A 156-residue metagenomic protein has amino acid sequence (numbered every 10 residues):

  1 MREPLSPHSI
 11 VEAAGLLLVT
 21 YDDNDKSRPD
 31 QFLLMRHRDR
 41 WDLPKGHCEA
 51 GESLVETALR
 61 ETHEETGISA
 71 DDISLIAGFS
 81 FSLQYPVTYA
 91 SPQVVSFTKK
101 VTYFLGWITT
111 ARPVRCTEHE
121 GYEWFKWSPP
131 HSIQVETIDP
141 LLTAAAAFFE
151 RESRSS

Functional and structural regions predicted by a protein language model:
M1-N24, Q93-V94: Acidic, metal-coordinating catalytic segment for phosphate/diphosphate chemistry, firing primarily on the Nudix
S6, H47-C48: Short, surface-exposed loop/turn motifs that are enriched in glycine and acidic residues and include a nearby proline
V11-A13, R38, S96-V101: Short connector loops at helix/strand junctions that flank enzyme active sites, especially segments positioning acidic
G15, Q31, G121: Conserved beta-strand and immediately adjacent loop positions that scaffold enzyme active sites
L33-R36: Short, acidic/hydrophobic/Gly-rich beta-strand patch recurrent on exposed beta strands that often constitutes part
D42-G46: A short gly/proline-enriched turn/hairpin at secondary-structure junctions
C48-P140: Unchanged
S132-S156: Charged phosphate-binding loop/patch that engages nucleotide di/tri-phosphates or the phosphate backbone of nucleic
